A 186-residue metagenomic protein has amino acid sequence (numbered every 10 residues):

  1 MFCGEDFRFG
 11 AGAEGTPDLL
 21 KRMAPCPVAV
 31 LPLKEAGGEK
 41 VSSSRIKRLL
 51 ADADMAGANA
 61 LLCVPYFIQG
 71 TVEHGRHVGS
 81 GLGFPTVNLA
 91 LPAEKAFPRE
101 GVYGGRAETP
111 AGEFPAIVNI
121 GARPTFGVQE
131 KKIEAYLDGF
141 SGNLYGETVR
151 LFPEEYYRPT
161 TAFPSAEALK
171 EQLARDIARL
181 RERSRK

Functional and structural regions predicted by a protein language model:
F2-P85, E108, P164-K170: Classical nucleotidyltransferase
G75-K186: Phosphate/ribose-recognition catalytic cores of enzymes acting on nucleotide-derived substrates
